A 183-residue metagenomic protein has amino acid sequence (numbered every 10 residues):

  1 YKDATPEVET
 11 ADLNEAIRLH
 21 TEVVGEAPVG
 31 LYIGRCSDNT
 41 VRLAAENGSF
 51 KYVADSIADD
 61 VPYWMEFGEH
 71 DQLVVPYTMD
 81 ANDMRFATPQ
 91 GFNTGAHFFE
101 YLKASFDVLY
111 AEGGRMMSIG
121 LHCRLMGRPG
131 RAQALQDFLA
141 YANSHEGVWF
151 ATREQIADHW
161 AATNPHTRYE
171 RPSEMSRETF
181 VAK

Functional and structural regions predicted by a protein language model:
Y1-K2, A81-D83, C123-M126: A short, flexible beta-alpha/helix-coil linker loop
Y1-N14: Glycine-rich phosphate-binding "P-loop"
D3, D38, R128-P129: Loop/helix-junction capping segments adjacent to catalytic residues or to phosphate/diphosphate-binding pockets
P6, G30-L31, R128: A generic secondary-structure micro-motif detector that highlights 1-2 residue hydrophobic/ambivalent hotspots embedded
T10, G34-R35, A132: Short alpha-helix boundary/capping motifs
R18-E22, E26-G113, A161-Y169: Active-site-adjacent pocket scaffolds in enzyme catalytic domains
F99, K103-K183: C-terminal domain-boundary segment and adjacent tail
